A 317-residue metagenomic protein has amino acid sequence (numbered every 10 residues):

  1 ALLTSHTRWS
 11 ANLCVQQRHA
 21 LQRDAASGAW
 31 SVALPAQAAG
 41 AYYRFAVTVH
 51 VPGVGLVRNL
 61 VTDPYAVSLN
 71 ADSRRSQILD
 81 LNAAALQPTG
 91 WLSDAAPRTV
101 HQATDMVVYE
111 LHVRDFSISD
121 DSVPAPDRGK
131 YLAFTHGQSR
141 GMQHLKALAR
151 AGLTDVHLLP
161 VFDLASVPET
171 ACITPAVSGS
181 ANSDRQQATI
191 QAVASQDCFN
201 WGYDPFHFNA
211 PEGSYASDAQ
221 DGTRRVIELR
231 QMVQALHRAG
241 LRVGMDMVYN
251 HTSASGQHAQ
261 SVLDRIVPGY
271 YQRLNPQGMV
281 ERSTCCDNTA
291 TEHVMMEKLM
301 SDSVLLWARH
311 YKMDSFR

Functional and structural regions predicted by a protein language model:
A1-V15: Beta-strand-rich binding/interaction modules
L2-S5, A20-D24: Short beta-strand segments and strand-loop junctions that repeat across beta-rich extracellular domains
N12-V15, N59-V61, L81-P97, S183-D184 (+4 more regions): Short amphipathic alpha-helical surface micro-motifs
V15-Q16, Q22-H136: The feature marks proteins involved in alpha-glucan
R114-S315: Substrate-binding/active-site clefts of carbohydrate-active enzymes
